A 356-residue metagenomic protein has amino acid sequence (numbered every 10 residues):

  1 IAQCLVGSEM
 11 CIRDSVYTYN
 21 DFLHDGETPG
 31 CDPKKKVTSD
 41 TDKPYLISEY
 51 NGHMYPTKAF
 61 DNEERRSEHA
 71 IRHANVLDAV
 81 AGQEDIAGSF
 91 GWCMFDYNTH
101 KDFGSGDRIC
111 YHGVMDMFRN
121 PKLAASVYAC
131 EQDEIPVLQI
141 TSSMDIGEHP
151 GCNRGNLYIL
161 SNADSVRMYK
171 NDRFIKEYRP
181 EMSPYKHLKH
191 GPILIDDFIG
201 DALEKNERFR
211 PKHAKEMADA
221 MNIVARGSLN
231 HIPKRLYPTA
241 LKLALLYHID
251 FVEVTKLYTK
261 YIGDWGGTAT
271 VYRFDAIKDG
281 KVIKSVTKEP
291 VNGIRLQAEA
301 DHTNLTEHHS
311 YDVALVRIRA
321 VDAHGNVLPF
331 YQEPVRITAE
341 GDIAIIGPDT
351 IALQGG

Functional and structural regions predicted by a protein language model:
I1-G7, I12: Single conserved hydrophobic/aromatic residue that forms the stacking wall/gate of nucleotide- or nucleobase-binding
Y19-N20, S48: Active-site flanking residues adjacent to catalytic metal/cofactor-binding acidic residues
F22-C31: Acidic-and-aromatic substrate-binding clefts and catalytic sites of carbohydrate-active enzymes
G30-S310, A323-V327: Substrate-binding clefts and catalytic carboxylate motifs of secreted carbohydrate-active enzymes
H112, R173-E177, Q332-D342, G347 (+1 more regions): Short, well-ordered beta-strand segments
K186-D197, G341-G356: Low-complexity "stalk/linker" and mucin-like segments enriched in Ser/Thr/Pro/Ala/Gly
V313-L315: Short, small/polar residue-rich loop motifs at catalytic or cofactor-binding pockets
